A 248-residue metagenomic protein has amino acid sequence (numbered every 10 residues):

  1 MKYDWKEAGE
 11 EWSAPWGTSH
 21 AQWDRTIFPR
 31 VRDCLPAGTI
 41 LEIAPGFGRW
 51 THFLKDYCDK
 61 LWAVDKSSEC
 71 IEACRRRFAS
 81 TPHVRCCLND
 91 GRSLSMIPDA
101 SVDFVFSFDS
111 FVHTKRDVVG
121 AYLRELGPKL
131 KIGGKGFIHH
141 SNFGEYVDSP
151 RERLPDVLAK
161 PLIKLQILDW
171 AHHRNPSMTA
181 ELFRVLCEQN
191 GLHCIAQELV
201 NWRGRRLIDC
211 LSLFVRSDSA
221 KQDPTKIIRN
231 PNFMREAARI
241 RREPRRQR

Functional and structural regions predicted by a protein language model:
M1-P36, G46-S95, T114-V118, K135-R248: Class I (Rossmann-like) S-adenosyl-L-methionine-dependent methyltransferase catalytic domain, capturing the SAM-binding
A21, T39, F104-F106: Hydrophobic transmembrane-helix microenvironments that flank and shape a buried ionizable site
G38-T39, K131: Residues that mark the start of a beta-strand
E42: Class I SAM-dependent methyltransferase core
T51, D99, D109: Conserved acidic functional residues
S95-V105: A short acidic, Gly/Pro-enriched loop at the edge of an enzyme's catalytic core that lines a small-molecule cofactor
F104-D117: A short SAM/SAH-binding and catalytic strip from SAM-dependent methyltransferases
G120-I132: A short glycine-rich, Lys/Arg-flanked "PGG" loop and its adjoining helix->strand segment in the class I
